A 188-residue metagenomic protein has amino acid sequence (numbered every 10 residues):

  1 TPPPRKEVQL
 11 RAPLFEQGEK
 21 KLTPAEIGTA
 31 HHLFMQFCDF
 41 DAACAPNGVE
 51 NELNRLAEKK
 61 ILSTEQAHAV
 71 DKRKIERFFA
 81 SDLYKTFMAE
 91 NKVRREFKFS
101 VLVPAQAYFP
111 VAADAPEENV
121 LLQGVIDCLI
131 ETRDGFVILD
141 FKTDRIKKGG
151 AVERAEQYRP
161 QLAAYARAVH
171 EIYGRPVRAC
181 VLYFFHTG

Functional and structural regions predicted by a protein language model:
T1-G188: Structural signature of nuclease core domains in nucleic-acid processing machines
